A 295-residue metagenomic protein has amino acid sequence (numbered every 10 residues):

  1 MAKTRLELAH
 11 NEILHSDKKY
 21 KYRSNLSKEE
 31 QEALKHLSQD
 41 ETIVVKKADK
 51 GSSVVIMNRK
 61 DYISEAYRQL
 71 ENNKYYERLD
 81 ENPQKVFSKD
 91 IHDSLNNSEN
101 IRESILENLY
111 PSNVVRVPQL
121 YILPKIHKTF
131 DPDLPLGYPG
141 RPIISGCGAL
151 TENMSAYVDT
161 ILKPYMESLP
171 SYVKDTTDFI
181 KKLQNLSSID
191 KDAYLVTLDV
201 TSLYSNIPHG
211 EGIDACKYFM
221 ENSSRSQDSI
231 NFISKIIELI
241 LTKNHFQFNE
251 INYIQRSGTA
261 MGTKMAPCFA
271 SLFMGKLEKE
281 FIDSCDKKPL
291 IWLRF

Functional and structural regions predicted by a protein language model:
M1-K125: Non-catalytic, polymerase-adjacent accessory regions of viral genome-replication enzymes
H10-D17, V44-K47, K128-R141, D192-T197 (+2 more regions): Surface-exposed beta-strand-to-loop junctions that form interaction patches on eukaryotic regulatory domains
A33-K35, L109-N113, F130-L134, Q184-S187 (+1 more regions): Beta-strand elements of modular eukaryotic interaction domains
K46-K47, I56-M57, A66, P132-L134 (+7 more regions): Intrinsically disordered, low-complexity regions enriched in proline, serine, glycine and charged residues
S98-L106, D175-F179, S284: Eukaryotic beta-rich interaction modules
E99, L106-N108, N113-T129, I144-G146 (+5 more regions): Hydrophobic, conserved cores of late-appearing folded domains
V117-P170, T201-S205, Y253-D283: Conserved pre-motif C helix in the palm subdomain of viral-like polymerases
I180, N185-F295: Conserved polymerase palm-domain catalytic core
